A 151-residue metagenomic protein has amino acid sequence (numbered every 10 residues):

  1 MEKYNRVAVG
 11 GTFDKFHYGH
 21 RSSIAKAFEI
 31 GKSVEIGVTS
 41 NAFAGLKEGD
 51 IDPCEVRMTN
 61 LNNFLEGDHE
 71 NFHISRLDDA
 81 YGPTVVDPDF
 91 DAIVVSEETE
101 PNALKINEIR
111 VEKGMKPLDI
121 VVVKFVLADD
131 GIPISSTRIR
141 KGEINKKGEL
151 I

Functional and structural regions predicted by a protein language model:
M1-I151: Nucleotidyltransferase catalytic core that binds NTPs
